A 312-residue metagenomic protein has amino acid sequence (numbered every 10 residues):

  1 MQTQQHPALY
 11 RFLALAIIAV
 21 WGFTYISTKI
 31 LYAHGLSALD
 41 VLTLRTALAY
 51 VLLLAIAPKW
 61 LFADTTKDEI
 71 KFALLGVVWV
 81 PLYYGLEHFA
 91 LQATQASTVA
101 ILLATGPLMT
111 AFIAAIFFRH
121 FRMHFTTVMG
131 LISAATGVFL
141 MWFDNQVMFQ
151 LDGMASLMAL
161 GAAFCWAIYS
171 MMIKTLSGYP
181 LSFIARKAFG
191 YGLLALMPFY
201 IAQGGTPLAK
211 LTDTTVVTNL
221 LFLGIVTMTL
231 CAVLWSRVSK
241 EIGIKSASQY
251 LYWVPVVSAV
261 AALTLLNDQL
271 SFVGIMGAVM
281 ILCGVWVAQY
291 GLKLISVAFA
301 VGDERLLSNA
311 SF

Functional and structural regions predicted by a protein language model:
M1-D40, L44, V77, M148-T175 (+2 more regions): Glycine-/small-residue-enriched transmembrane alpha-helix faces in small-molecule transporters and effluxers
H6-Y10, H34-T43, D64-I70, F143-C165 (+2 more regions): Juxtamembrane helix-entry segments on the extracytoplasmic side of multipass membrane proteins
F12, G85, V99-T105, M172-L194 (+1 more regions): Helix-helix packing/entry segments at the starts of transmembrane helices
V20, T24-Y25, L54-L103, V138-L140 (+1 more regions): Specific transmembrane alpha-helical segments of multi-pass solute transporters/efflux pumps, especially DMT/EamA
G22, I26, V77-P81, G85 (+8 more regions): Hydrophobic/small/kink-forming positions within alpha-helical transmembrane segments of polytopic membrane proteins
D40-V51, W79, H88-T126, G161-A162 (+1 more regions): Specific alpha-helical transmembrane segments that line the substrate/conduction pathway and gating interfaces
L53, I113, M123-D144, L196 (+3 more regions): Hydrophobic transmembrane alpha-helices of multi-pass small-molecule transport proteins
L53, T110-F112, F117, V147-T206 (+2 more regions): Transmembrane alpha-helical segments that form core, pore/gating elements of small-molecule transporters/exporters
